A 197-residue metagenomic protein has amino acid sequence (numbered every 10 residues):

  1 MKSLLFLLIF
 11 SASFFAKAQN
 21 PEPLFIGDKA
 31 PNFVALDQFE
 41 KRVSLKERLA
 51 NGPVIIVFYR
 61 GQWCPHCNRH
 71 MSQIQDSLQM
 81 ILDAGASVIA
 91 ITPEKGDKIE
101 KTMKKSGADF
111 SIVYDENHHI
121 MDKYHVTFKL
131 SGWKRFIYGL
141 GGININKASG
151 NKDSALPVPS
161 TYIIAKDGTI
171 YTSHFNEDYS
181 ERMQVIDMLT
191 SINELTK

Functional and structural regions predicted by a protein language model:
M1-P21: Bacterial Sec-dependent N-terminal signal peptides
Q19-K46: N-terminal "domain-start" segment that seeds a small globular fold
K46-I74: Short active-site neighborhood of thiol/selenol oxidoreductases, capturing the structured segment around
L49, L82, S154-A155: Extracellular/periplasmic catalytic domains that process cell-envelope and extracellular macromolecules
R69-H125: Structural microenvironment flanking redox-active thiols in thiol-disulfide oxidoreductases
D115-S180: Thiol/selenol-based redox catalytic cores and closely related redox-interacting motifs
Y179-E194: A short, polar/charged loop-to-alpha-helix boundary motif
